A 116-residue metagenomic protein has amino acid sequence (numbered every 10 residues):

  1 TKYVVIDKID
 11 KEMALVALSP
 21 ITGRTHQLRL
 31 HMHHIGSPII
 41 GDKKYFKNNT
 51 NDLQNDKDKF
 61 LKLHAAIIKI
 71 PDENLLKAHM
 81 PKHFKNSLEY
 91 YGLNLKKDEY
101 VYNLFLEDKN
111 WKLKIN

Functional and structural regions predicted by a protein language model:
T1, A14, H26, D72-A78: Short beta-strand segments
T1-K2, G23, N51-Q54: Short secondary-structure boundary micro-motifs
T1-L15, L30, K44: Glycine- and acidic-residue-rich catalytic/RNA-contacting loop of pseudouridine synthases
V4-V5, V16, I67, V101: Extended aliphatic helical segments
L18-I21: A structural micro-motif recognizing beta-strand termini and the immediately following turn/loop segments
R24-M32: Short beta-strand segments enriched for Tyr within beta-sheet-rich domains, predominantly fibronectin type III
H31-N116: Pseudouridine synthases involved in rRNA/tRNA modification
